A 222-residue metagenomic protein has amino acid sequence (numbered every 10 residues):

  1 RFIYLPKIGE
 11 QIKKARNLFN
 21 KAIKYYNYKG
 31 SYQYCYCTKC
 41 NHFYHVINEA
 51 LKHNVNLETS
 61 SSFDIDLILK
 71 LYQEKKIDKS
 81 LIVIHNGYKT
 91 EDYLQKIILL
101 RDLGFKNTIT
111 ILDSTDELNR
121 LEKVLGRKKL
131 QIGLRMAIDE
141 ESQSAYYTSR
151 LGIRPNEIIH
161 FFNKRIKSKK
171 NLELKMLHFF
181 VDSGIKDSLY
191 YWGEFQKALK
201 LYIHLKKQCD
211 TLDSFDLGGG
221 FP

Functional and structural regions predicted by a protein language model:
R1-I3, G152, P222: Generic, ordered loop/turn and secondary-structure boundary motif
R1-K29, C37: Low-complexity, highly charged intrinsically disordered N-terminal segments that act as targeting/localization
Q33-S214: Active-site-proximal beta-alpha core segment in soluble small-molecule metabolic enzymes
D213-P222: Flexible glycine/acidic-rich beta-alpha junction loops that bind and position SAM and/or redox cofactors in anaerobic
